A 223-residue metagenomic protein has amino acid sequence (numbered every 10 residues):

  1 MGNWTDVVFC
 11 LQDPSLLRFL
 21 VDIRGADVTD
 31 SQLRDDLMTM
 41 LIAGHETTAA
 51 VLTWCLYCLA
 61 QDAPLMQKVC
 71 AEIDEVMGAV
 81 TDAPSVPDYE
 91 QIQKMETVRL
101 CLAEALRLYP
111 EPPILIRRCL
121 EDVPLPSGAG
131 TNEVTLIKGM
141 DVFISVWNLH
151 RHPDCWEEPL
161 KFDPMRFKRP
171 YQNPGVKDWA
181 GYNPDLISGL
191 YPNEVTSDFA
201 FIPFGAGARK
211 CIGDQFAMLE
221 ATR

Functional and structural regions predicted by a protein language model:
M1-D6, L37-M40, D74-E90, I114-L115 (+2 more regions): Cytochrome P450 catalytic-domain "roof"
M1-V51, P84, W179-L190: Conserved cytochrome P450 catalytic core segment spanning the I/J/K helices
M38, A43, Y89-E90, T131-E133 (+1 more regions): Cytochrome P450 heme-thiolate "Cys pocket" and heme-binding signature region
T47-E72, Q215-R223: Cytochrome P450 catalytic-core helices
P84-G130, P153: Conserved cytochrome P450 K-helix E-x-x-R motif and the immediately C-terminal K′/meander segment
Y109, I144-Y191: Conserved cytochrome P450 K-helix/beta-meander segment immediately N-terminal to the heme-binding cysteine loop
